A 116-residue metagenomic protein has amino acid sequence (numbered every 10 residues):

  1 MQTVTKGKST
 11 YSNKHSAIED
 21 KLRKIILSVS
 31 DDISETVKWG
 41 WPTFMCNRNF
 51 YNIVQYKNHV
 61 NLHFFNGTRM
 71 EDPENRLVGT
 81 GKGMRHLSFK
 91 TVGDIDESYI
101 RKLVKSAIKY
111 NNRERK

Functional and structural regions predicted by a protein language model:
M1-K116: Charge-dense, helix-prone N-terminal extensions
